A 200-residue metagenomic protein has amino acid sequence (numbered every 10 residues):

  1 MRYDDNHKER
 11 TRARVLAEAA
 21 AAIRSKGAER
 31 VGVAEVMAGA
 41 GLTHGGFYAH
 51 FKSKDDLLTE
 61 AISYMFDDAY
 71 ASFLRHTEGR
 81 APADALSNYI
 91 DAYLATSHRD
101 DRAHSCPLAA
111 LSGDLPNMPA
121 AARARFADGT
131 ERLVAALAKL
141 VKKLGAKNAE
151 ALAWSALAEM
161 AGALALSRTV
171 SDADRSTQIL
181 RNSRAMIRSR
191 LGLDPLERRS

Functional and structural regions predicted by a protein language model:
M1-R10, L193-S200: N-terminal intrinsically disordered/low-complexity leader segments
D4, T11, V15-E18, L152: N-terminal positioning helix adjacent to the helix-turn-helix/winged-helix DNA-binding module
R14, A22-E60: Helix-turn-helix
V15-I23, Y93, M160: Short hydrophobic clusters on alpha-helical segments that form packing/core surfaces in small helical domains
L16, S87, E131-A138, R184 (+1 more regions): An amphipathic alpha-helix signature
E60, L74-S105, A153-A156: Hydrophobic alpha-helical connector segments
S63-A69: Short, basic, alpha-helical segments at the C-terminal edge of helix-turn-helix-like DNA-binding modules
A120-G129, V141-S200: Hydrophobic/aromatic-rich alpha-helical bundle segments in the mid-to-C-terminal region
